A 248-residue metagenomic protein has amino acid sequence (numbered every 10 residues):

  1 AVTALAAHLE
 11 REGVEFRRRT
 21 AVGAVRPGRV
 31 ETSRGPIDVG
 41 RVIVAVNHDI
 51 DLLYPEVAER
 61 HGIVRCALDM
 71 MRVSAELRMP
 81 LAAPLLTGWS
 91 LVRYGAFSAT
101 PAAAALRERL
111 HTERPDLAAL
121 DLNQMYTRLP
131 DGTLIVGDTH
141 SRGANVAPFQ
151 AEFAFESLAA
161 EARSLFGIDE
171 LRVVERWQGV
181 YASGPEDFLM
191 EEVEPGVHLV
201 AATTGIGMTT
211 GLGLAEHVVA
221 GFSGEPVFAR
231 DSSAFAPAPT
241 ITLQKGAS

Functional and structural regions predicted by a protein language model:
A1-P27, I37-R41: Helical element adjacent to the flavin cofactor pocket in flavoenzyme catalytic cores
H8, E12, A45, H217 (+2 more regions): Active-site catalytic microenvironments for nucleophilic, acid-base chemistry
E12, A21, R26-G28, S33-G35 (+4 more regions): Residue-level marker for the onset of beta-strands and adjacent loop->beta junctions in well-ordered domains
R17, I43, M71, H198-V200: Hydrophobic/aromatic beta-strand patches that form the interior of the parallel beta-sheet core in alpha/beta enzyme
V22, V30, P36-D49, A215: Short hydrophobic core segments
A45-L171: Active-site substrate-recognition segment that forms the wall of the catalytic cavity or substrate channel
L120-N123, L129-I135, S141-F235, T240-S248: C-terminal catalytic lobe of FAD-dependent flavoproteins
